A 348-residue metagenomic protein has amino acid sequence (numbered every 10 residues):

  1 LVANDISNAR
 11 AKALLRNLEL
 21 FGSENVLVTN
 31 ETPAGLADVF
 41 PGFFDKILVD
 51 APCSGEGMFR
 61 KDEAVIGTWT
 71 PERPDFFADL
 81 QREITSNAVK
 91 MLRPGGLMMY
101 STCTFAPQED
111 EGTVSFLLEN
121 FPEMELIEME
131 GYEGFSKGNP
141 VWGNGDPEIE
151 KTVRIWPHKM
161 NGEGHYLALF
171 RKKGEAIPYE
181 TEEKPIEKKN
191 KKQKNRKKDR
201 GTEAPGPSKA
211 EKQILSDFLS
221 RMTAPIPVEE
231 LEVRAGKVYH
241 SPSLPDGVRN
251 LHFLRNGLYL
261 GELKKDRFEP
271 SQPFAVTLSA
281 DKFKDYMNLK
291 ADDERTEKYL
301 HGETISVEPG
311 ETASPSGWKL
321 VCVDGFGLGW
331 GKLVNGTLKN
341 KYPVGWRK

Functional and structural regions predicted by a protein language model:
L1, L14, I47, G96 (+3 more regions): Residue-level signal for inorganic ion chemistry
V2-A3, L27-V28, L48-D50, M99-S101 (+3 more regions): Structured core elements
V2-G42: S-adenosyl-L-methionine
A9, D45-S86, C103-D110: Mobile active-site "lid"/loop adjacent to the S-adenosyl-L-methionine
F44, L97-Y100, F105-K237: Class I S-adenosyl-L-methionine
R82, S86-V89, S115-L118: A structural alpha-helix within SAM-dependent methyltransferase catalytic domains
L92-P94: Helix-to-beta-strand junctions that scaffold the AdoMet/dcAdoMet cofactor pocket in Class I SAM-dependent enzymes
E163, K173-K348: Polybasic, low-complexity RNA-engagement segments
